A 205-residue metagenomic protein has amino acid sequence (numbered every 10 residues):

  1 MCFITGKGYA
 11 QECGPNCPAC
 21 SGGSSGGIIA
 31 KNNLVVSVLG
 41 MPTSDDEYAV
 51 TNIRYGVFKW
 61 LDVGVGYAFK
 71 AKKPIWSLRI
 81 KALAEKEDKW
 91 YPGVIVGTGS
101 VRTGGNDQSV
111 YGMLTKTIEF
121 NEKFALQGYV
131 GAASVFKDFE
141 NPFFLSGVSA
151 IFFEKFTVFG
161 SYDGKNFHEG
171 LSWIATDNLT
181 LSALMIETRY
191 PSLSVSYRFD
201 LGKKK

Functional and structural regions predicted by a protein language model:
M1-Y9: C-terminal segment of classical bacterial N-terminal signal peptides
Y9-N106, V110, T117-E122, F152-F156 (+3 more regions): Transmembrane beta-barrel domains of Gram-negative outer membranes and organellar outer membranes
A71-K72, F136, K165-F167, E187-R189: Short coil/turn segments at the loop-to-beta-strand junctions that recur within blades of beta-propeller repeat folds
T103-D163: Detector for outer-membrane/organellar transmembrane beta-barrel domains, recognizing the amphipathic beta-strand
T157-H168, W173-T176: Basic (Lys/Arg-enriched) interaction patch that binds polyanionic ligands
D200-K205: Short, charged low-complexity linker/loop segments at the C-terminal edge of domains
